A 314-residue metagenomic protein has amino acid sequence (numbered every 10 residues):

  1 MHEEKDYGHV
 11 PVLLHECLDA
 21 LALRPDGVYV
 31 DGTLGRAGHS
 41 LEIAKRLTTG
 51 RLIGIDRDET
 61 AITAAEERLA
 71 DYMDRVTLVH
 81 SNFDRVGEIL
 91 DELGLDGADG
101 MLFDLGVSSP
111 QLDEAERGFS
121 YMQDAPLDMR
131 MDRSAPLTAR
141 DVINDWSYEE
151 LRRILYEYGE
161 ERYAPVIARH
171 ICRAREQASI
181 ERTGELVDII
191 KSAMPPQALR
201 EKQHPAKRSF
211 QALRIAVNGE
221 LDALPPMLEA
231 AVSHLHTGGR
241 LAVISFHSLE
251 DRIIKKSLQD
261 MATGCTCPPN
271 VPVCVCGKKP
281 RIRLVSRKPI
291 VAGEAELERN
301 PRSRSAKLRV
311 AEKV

Functional and structural regions predicted by a protein language model:
M1-V314: S-adenosyl-L-methionine-dependent methyltransferase catalytic core, i.e., the SAM/SAH-binding region
